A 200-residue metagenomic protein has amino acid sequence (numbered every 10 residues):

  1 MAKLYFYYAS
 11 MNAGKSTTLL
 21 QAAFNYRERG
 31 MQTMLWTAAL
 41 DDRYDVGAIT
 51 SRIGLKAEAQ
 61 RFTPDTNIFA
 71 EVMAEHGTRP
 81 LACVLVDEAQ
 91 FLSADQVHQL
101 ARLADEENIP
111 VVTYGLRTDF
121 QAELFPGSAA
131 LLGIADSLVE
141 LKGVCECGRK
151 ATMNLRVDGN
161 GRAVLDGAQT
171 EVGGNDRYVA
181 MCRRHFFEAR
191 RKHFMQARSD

Functional and structural regions predicted by a protein language model:
M1-E75, D119-A130, E140-G143, V164-L165 (+1 more regions): Conserved P-loop
A22, Q99-E107, G127-I134: Catalytic-core regions built around general acid/base machinery
D87-A89, G115-L116: Walker B catalytic acidic pair
A89-L100, F120-F125: Conserved ATPase-coupling elements of RecA-like P-loop NTPase cores
A104-P126: Sensor-1/coupling segment of RecA-like P-loop NTPase cores
D136, K142-A163: Conserved AAA+ ATPase core "coupling" helix
